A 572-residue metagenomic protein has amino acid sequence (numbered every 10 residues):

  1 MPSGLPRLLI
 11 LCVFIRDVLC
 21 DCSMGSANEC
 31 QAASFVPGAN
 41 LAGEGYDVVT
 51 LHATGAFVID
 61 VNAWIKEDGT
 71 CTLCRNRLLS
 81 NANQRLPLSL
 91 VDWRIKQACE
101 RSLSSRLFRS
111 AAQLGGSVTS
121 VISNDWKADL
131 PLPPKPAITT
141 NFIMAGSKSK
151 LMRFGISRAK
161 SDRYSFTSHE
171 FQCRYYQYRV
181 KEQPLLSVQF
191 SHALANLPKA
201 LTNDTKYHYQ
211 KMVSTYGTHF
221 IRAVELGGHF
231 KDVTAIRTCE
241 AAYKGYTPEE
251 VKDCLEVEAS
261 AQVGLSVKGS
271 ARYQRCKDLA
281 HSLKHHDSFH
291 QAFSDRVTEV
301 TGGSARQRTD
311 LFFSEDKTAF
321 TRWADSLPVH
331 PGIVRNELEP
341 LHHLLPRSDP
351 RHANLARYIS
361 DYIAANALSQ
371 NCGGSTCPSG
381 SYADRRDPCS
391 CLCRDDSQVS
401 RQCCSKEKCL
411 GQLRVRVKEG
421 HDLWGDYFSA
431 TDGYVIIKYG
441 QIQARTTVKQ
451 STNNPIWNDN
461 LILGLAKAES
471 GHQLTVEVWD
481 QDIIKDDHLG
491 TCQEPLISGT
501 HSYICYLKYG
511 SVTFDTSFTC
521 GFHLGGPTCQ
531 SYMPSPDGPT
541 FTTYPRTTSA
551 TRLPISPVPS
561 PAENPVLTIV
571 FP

Functional and structural regions predicted by a protein language model:
M1-L11: Classical eukaryotic N-terminal signal peptides for Sec-dependent ER targeting/secretion, especially the positively
G4, D17-D384, P388-L392, C404-L410 (+7 more regions): Membrane-permeabilization and membrane-interfacing ectodomains
H421-Y434: Short coil-to-beta strand junction motifs in C2/discoidin
L423, Q473, E477-T547: C2-type phospholipid-binding modules
Y434-K438, T475-E477: Beta-strand signatures of extracellular beta-sandwich domains
K438-A444, Q481-I483: Change "in extracellular beta-sheet-rich domains … of secreted and cell-surface proteins" to "in beta-sheet-rich domains
R445-N453, E494: Solvent-exposed serine/threonine-rich low-complexity stretches and specific carbohydrate-binding patches
P455-K467: Exposed aromatic-hydrophobic patches
